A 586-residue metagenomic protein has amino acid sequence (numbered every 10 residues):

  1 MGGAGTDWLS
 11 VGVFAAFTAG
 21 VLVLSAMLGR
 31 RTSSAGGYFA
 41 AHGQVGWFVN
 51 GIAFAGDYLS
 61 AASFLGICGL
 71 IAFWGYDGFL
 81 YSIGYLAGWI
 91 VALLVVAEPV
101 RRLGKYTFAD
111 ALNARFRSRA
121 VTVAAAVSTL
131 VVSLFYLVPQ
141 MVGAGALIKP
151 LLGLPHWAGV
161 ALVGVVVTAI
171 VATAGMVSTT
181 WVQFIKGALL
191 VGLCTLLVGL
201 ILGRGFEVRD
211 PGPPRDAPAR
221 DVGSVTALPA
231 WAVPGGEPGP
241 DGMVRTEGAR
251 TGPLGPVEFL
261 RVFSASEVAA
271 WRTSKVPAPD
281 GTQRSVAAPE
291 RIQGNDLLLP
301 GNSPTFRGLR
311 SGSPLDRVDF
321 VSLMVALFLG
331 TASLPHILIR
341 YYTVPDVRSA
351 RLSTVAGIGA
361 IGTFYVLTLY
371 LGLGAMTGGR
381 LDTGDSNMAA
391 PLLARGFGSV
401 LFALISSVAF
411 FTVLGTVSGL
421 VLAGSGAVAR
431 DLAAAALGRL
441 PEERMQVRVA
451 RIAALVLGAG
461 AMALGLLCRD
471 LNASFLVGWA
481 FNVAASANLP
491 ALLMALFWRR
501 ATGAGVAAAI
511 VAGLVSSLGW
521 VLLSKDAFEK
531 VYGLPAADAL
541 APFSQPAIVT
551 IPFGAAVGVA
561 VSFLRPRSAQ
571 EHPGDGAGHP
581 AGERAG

Functional and structural regions predicted by a protein language model:
M1-G586: Membrane-embedded helix-loop-helix hairpins and adjacent transmembrane boundary segments in multi-pass transporters
